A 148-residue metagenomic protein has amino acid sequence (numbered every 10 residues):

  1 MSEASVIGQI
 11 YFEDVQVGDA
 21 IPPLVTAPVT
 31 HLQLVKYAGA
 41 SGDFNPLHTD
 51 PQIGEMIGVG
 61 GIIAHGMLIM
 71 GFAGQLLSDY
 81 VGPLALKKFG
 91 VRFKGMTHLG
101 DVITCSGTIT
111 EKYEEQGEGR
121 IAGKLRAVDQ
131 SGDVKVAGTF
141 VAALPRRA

Functional and structural regions predicted by a protein language model:
M1-I21, M96-A148: HotDog/MaoC-like acyl-thioester-processing domains
S2-I62, R146: Catalytic strand-loop segment that frames the active site of acyl-thioester-processing enzymes
V17, V25, Q33, D43 (+3 more regions): A generic structural signal for short beta-strands and their flanking turns/coil linkers
G39-G42, S78-G82, Q130: Short, intrinsically disordered, mixed-charge
G54-A64, L68-I109: Hydrophobic beta-strand-centered segment that forms part of the acyl-chain substrate-binding groove
